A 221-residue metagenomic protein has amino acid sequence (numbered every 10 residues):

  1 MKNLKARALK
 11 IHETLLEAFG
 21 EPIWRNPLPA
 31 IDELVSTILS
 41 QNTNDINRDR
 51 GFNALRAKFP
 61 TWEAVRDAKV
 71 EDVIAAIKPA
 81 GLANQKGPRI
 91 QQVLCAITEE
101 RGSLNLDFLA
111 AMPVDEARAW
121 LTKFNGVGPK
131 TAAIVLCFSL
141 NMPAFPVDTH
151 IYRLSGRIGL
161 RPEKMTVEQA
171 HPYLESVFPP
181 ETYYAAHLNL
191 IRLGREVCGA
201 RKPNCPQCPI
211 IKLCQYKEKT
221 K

Functional and structural regions predicted by a protein language model:
K2-K221: Catalytic cores of DNA base-excision repair glycosylases
